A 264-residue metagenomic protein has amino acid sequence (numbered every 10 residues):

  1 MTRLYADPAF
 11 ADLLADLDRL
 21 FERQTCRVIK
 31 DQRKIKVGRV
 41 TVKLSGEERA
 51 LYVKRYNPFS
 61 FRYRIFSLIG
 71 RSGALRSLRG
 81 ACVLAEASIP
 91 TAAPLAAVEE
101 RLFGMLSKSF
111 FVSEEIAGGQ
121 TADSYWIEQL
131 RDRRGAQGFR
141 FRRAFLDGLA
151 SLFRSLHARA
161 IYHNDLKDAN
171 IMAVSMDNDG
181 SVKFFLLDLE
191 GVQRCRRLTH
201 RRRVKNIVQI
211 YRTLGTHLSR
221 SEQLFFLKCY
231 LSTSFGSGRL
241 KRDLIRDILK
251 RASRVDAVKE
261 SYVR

Functional and structural regions predicted by a protein language model:
M1-R19: N-terminal presequences and immediately downstream first alpha-helices
L14-E128, R133-R134, R154-R159, H163 (+2 more regions): Conserved ATP-binding subdomain of kinase catalytic cores across diverse folds
I69-S72, F141, L152, R202: Alpha-helix N-cap and loop-to-helix initiation/capping positions
G135-F141: Surface-exposed cleft-lining segments at the edges of enzyme active sites
L166-M176: Hydrophobic residue at the +6 position relative to the catalytic HRD Asp in the kinase catalytic loop
V182-A257: C-lobe/activation-segment region of protein kinase-like
